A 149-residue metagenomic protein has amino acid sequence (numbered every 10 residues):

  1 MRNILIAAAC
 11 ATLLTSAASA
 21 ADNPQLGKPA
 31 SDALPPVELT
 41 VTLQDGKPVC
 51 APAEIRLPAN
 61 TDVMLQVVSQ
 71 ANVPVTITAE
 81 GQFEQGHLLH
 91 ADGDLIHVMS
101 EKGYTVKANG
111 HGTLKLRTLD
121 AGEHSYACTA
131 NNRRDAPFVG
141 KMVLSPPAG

Functional and structural regions predicted by a protein language model:
M1-I4: Positively charged n-region of N-terminal signal peptides that target proteins for export
A7-S16: Bacterial N-terminal signal peptides
A18-D22: Boundary at the C-terminal end of the N-terminal hydrophobic targeting segment
N23-S31, S100-G149: Extracellular/periplasmic metallocenter environments
S31-M64: N-terminal edge beta-strand
E38-T42, D62-V68, T76-T78, A127 (+1 more regions): Soluble periplasmic/extracytoplasmic beta-strand elements of cell-envelope proteins
A53-A79, G112-D120: Beta-strand cores of secreted/periplasmic/IMS beta-sandwich domains, seen most often in copper-related folds
F83-D94, G149: Short aromatic-acidic-glycine turn motif
